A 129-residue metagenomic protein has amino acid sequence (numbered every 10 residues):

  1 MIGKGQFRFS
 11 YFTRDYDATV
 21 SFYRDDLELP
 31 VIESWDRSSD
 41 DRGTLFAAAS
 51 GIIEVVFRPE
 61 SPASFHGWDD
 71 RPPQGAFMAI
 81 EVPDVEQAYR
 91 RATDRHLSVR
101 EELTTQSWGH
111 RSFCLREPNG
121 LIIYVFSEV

Functional and structural regions predicted by a protein language model:
M1-R8, P30-A79, Y89-R116, E128-V129: Vicinal oxygen chelate
F12: Catalytic core of Fe(II)/2-oxoglutarate
T19-R24, A92, G120: Conserved active-site tyrosine of GNAT-family acetyltransferases
I122-V125: Short glycine-/small-residue motifs
